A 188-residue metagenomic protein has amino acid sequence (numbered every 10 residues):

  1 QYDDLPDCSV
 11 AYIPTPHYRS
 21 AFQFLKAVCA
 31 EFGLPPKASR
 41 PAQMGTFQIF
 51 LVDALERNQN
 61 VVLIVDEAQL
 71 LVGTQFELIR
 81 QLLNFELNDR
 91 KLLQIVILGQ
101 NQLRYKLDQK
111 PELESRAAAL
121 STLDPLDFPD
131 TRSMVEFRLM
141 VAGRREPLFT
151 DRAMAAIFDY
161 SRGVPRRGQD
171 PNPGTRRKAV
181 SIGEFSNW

Functional and structural regions predicted by a protein language model:
Q1: Walker A/P-loop nucleotide-binding motif
P6-V10, R19-A38: Conserved NTP-binding/hydrolysis module of P-loop NTPases
P16-S20, Q69-L71, G99-Y105, L126-T131: Conserved nucleotide-binding/hydrolysis micro-motifs of P-loop NTPases
A30-L55: Central P-loop NTPase core of STAND/AAA+ ATPases
A42-T46, L70-L78, L83-P111, S121: Sensor-1/coupling segment of RecA-like P-loop NTPase cores
L51-Q75, I79: Conserved P-loop NTPase "ATPase switch" module shared by AAA+ and STAND
A54, N58, V62, V96 (+4 more regions): Helix-loop-helix "sensor" segment of P-loop NTPases
P173, R177-W188: Conserved C-terminal helix/linker of AAA+ ATPases
